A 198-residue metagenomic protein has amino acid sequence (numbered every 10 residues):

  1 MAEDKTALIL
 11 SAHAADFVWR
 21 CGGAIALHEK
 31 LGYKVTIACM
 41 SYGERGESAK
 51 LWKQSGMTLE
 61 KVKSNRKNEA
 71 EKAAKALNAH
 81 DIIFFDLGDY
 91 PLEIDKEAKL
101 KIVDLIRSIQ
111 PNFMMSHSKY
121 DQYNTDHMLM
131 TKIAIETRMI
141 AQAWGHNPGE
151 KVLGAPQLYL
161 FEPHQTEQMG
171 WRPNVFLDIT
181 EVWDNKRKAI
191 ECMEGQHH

Functional and structural regions predicted by a protein language model:
M1-I109: Active-site rim/loop-helix segments in enzyme catalytic domains that contact anionic ligands
M1-L10, D81, L92-H198: Metal-dependent de-N-acetylase/amidase catalytic core
